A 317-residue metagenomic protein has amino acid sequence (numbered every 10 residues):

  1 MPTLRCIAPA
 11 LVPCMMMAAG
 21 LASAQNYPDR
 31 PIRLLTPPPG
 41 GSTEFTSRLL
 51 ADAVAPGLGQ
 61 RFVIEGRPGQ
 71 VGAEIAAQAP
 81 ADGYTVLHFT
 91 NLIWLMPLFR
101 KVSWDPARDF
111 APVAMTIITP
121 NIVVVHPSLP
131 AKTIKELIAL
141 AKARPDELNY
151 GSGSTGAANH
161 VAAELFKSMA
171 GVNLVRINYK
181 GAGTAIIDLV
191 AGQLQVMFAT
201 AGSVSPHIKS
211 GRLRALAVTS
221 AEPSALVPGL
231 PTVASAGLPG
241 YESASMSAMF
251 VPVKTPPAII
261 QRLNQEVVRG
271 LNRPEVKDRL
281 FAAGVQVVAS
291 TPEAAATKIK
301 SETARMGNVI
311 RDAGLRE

Functional and structural regions predicted by a protein language model:
M1-C14: Bacterial N-terminal signal peptides that target proteins for export
A19-L21: N-terminal signal peptide c-region/cleavage motif recognized by signal peptidases
A24-D109, E147, G171-Q195, A289 (+1 more regions): N-terminal (or domain-start) structured segment
D29-P31, M169, K209, S235 (+1 more regions): An extracytoplasmic/periplasmic, membrane-proximal ligand-sensing/linker region
P39-G41, N91-L92, H126-A131, G153-A157 (+4 more regions): Short coil/turn segments
P68, H88-I93, A182, A199-V204 (+3 more regions): Beta->alpha turn/N-cap motifs
Q78-Y84, L98-T184, V233, M246-R279: Hinge/capping helix and adjacent helix->loop/strand transition within the periplasmic-binding protein
L92-K101, L165-M169, V196-L230: A ligand-binding cleft/hinge motif common to bilobed small-molecule-binding domains
